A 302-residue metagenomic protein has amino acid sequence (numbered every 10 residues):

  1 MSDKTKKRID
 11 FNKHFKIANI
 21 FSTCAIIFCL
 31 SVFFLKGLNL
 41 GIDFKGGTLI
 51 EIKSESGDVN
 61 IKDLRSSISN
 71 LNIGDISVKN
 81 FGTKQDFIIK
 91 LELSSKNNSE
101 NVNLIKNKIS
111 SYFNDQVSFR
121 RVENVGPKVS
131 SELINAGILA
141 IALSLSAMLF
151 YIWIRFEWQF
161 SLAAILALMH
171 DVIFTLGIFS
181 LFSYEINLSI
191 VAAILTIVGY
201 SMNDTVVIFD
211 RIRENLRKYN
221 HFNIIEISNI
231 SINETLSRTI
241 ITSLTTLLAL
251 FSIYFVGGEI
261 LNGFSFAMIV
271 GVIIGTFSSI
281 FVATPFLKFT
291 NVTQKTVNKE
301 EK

Functional and structural regions predicted by a protein language model:
M1-K302: A structural signal for conserved, well-ordered secondary-structure elements that form binding/interaction cores
